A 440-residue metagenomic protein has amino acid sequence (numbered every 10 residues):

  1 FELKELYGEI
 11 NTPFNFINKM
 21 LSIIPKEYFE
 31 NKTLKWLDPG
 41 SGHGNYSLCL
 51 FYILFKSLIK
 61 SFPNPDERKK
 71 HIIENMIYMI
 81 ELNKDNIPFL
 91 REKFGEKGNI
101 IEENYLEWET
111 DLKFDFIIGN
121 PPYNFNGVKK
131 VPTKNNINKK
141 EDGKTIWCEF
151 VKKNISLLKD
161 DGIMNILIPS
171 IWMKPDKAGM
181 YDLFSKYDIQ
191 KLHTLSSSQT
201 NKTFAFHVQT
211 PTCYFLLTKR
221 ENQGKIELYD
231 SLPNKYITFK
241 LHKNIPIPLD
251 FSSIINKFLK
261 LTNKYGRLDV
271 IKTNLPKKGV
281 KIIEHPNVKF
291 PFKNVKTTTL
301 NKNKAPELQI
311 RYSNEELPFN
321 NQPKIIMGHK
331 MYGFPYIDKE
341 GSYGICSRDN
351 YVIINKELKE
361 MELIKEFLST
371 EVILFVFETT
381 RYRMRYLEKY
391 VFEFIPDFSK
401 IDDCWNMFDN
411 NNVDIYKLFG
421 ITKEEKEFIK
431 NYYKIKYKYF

Functional and structural regions predicted by a protein language model:
F1-R68, M76-K93, K97, V391-Y437: Class I S-adenosyl-L-methionine
L3-Y7, Q199-E427: C-terminal substrate-recognition regions of SAM-dependent nucleic acid methyltransferases
E5-L6, T12-F16, G40-L48, F55 (+4 more regions): Signature of N6-adenine DNA methyltransferases within the class I
K26-N31, R68-H71, E107-T110, L157: Surface-exposed acidic, glycine-flexible loop patches that form ligand/cofactor-binding and adhesion interfaces
L34, D115, K324: Conserved acidic residues
L37, Y78-I80, I101, N165 (+3 more regions): Hydrophobic/aromatic beta-strand patches that form the interior of the parallel beta-sheet core in alpha/beta enzyme
D66-K70, A205-F206: Short consensus segments that form the blades of beta-propeller domains, in both extracellular/periplasmic
